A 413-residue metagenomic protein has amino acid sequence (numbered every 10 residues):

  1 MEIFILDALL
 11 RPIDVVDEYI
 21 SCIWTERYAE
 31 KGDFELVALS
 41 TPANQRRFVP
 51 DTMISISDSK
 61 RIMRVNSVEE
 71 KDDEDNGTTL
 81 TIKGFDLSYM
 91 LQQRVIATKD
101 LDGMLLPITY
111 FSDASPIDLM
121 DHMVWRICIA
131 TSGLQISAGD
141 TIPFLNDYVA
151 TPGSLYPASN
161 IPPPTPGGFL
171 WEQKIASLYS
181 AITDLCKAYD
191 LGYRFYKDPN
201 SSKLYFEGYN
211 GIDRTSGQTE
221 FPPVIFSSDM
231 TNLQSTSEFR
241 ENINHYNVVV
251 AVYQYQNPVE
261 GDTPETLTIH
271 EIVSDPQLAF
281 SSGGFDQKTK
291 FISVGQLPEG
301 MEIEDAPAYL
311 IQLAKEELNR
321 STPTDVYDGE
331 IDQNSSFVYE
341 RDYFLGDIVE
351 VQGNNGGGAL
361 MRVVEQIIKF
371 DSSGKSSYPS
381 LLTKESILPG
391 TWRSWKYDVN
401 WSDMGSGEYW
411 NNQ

Functional and structural regions predicted by a protein language model:
M1-A8, F206, V248-Y253, V349: Short polybasic amphipathic segments
M1-D118, H122: Beta-strand-rich assembly/attachment modules of structural machines
V15-N44, Q173, S180, L191-G192 (+1 more regions): An acidic/polar, Gly/Ser/Thr-rich interaction patch typically located in mid-to-C-terminal regions of proteins
V37-P42, G84-Y89, E207-S216, L382-I387: Secondary-structure transition/turn motif
Q45-D58, M90-G103, S216-D229, Y343-D347 (+1 more regions): Extended Gly/Ser/Thr-rich low-complexity repeat segments, especially those forming or decorating extracellular
V68, F85-Y89, Y209-G211, Q254-Q256 (+2 more regions): Solvent-exposed coil/turn segments that connect beta secondary-structure elements in extracytoplasmic/periplasmic
E74-G77, P199-S202, V259-D262, S373-G374: Short, solvent-exposed loop/turn segments that connect beta-strands within catalytic domains and beta-strand-rich
L87-N242: Charged- and aromatic-enriched interaction segments used to assemble and dock large macromolecular complexes
